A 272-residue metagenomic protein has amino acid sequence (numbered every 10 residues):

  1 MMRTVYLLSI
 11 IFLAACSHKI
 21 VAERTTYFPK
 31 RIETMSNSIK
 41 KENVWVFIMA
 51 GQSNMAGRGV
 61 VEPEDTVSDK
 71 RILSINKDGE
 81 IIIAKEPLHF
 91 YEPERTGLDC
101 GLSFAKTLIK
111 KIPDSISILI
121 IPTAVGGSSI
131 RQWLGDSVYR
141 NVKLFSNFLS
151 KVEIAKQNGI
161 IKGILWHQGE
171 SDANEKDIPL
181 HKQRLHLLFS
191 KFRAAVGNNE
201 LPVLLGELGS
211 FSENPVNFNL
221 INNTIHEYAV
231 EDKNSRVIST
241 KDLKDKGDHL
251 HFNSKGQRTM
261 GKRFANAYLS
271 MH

Functional and structural regions predicted by a protein language model:
M1-M2, I112: Initiator methionine at the very start of the polypeptide chain
M2-L8: Sec-dependent signal peptide recognition, specifically the positively charged N-region followed immediately by
S9-I10, H181: Short secondary-structure subsegments characteristic of cysteine-rich extracellular domains
A14-A15: C-terminal motif of bacterial Sec signal peptides marking the signal peptidase cleavage site
K19-H272: Cell-envelope and extracellular/periplasmic
